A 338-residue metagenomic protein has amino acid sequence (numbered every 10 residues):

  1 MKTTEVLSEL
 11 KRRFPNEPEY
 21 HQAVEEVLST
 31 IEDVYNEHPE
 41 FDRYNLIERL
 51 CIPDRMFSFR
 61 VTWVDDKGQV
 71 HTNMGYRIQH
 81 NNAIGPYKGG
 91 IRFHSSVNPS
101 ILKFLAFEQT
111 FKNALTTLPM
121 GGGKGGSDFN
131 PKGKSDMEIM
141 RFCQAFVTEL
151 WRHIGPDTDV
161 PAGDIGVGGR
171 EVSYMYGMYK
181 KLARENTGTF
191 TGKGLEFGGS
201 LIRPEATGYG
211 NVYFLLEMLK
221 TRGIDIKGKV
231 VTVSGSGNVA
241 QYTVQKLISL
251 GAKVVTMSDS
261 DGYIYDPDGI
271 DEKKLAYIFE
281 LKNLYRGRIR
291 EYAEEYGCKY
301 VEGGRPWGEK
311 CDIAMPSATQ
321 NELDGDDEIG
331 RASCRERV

Functional and structural regions predicted by a protein language model:
M1-I202: N-terminal ligand-binding/catalytic initiation module
T191-G194, G199-R305: Glycine-rich phosphate/diphosphate-binding loop of Rossmann-like nucleotide-binding domains
K246, G325-D327: A short acidic, amphipathic alpha-helical/loop segment
P306-G308, R331: A short, aliphatic-rich alpha-helical micro-motif
D312: Conserved acidic residues
M315-S317: Short, well-ordered coil/turn residues at beta-beta hairpins and beta-strand->alpha-helix junctions within
N321-L323: Short glycine-rich, flexible loops that bind phosphorylated cofactors or substrates
I329-V338: Residue-level detector of conserved catalytic or cofactor/ligand-binding positions in enzyme active sites
